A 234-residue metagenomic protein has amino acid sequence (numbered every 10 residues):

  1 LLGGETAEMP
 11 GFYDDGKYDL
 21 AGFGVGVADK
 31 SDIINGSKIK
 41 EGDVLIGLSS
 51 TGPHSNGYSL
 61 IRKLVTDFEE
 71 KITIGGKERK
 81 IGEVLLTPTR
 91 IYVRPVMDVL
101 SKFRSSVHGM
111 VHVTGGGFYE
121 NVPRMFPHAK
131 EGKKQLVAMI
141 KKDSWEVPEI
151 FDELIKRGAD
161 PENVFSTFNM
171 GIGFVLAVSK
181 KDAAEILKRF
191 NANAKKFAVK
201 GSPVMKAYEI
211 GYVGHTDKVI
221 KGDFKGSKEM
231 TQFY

Functional and structural regions predicted by a protein language model:
L2-Y58, Y212: Glycine-rich anion-binding loops of enzyme active sites
Y13-Y18, K71-L86, R90-Y234: Glycine-/charge-enriched secondary-structure boundary and capping motifs
V25, L60, I186-R189: Short alpha-helical scaffold segments that flank and stabilize functional sites
N35, T51, T66, R124-M125: N-terminal low-complexity, intrinsically disordered patches enriched in charged
E41-E83: Acidic, glycine-rich loop-and-beta core segments that form the ion-binding/anion-interacting portion of active sites
